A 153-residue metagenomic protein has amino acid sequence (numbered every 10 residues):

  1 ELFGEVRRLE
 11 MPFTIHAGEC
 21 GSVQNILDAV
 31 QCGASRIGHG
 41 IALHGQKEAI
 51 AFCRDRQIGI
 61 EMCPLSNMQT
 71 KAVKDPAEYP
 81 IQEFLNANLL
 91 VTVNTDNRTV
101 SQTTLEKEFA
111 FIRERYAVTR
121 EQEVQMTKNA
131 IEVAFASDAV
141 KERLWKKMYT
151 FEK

Functional and structural regions predicted by a protein language model:
E1-I15, E19-S35, H44-I58, D75-L90 (+1 more regions): Histidine/acidic residue-rich metal-binding segments in metalloenzymes
H16, I37, I60, D96 (+1 more regions): Divalent metal-coordination and catalytic microenvironments
H16-C20, G40-A42, C63-N67, R98-V100: Active-site beta-loop-alpha junctions enriched in small/polar residues
S22-V23, G45-Q46, Q69-T70, V100-Q102 (+1 more regions): Short secondary-structure capping/turn micro-motifs that flank functional sites
G33-S35, E61-M68: Short, basic, glycine/proline-bearing loop/turn elements
D75-A130: Flexible, acidic glycine-rich loops studded with aromatic residues
A117-K153: Mid-to-C-terminal alpha-helical segments outside catalytic/metal-binding sites
